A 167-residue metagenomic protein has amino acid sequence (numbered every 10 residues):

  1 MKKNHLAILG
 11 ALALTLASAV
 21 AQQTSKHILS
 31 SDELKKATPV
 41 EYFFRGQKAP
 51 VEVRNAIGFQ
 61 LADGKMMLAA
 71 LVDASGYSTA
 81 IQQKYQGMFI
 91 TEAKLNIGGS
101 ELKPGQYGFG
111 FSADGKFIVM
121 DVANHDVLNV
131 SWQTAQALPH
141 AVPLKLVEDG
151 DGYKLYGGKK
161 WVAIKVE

Functional and structural regions predicted by a protein language model:
M1-L9: Bacterial N-terminal signal peptides that target proteins for export
K2, A19-V20: Intrinsic low-complexity/disordered segments
N4, A13, V51, I81-Q83 (+4 more regions): A generic structural signal for short, solvent-exposed coil/turn residues that cap or connect secondary-structure
L9-A17: Bacterial N-terminal signal peptides
A21-A80, N129-E167: Primarily secretory-pathway and cell-envelope proteins
K65, S100, H125-D126: Residue-level signal for well-ordered, solvent-exposed loop/turn and beta-edge residues enriched in charged/polar side
A74-V122: Mid-length scaffold segments of soluble, non-membrane domains
F109-A141: Acidic, glycine-rich flexible loop segments
